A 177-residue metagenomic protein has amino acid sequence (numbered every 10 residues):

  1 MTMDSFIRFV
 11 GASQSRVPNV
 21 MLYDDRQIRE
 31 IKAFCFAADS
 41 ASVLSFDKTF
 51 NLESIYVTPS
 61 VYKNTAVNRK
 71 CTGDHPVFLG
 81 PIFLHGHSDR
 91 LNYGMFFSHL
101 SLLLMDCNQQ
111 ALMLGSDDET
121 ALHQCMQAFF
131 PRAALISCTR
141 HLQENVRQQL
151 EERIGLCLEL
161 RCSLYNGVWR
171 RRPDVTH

Functional and structural regions predicted by a protein language model:
M1, P76-F78, L150, I154: DNA- and nucleic-acid-binding/regulatory domain cores of transcription factors and nucleic-acid enzymes
M1-L52: Electropositive nucleic-acid engagement tracts
A12, Y23, F46-T49, T65 (+3 more regions): Structured beta-strand/turn binding interfaces of compact recognition modules in eukaryotic regulators
S15, P76-F78, A128, R170: Compositionally biased, intrinsically disordered/low-complexity regions enriched for serine, proline and threonine
E30-N108: Electropositive, glycine- and tryptophan-enriched low-complexity nucleic-acid-binding patches
S101-H177: Extended amphipathic alpha-helical interaction segments
